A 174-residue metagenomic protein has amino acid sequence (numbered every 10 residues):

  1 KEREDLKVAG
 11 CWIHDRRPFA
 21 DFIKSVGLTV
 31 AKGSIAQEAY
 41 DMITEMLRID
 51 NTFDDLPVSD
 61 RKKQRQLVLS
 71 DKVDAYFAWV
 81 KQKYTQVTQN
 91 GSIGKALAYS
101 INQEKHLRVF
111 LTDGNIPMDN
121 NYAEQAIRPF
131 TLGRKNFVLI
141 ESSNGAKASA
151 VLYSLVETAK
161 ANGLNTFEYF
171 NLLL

Functional and structural regions predicted by a protein language model:
K1-L174: Catalytic center-proximal scaffold of phosphoryl-transfer enzymes
